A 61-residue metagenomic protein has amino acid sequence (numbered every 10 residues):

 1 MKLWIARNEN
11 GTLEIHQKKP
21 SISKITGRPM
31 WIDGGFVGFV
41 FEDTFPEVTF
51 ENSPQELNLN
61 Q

Functional and structural regions predicted by a protein language model:
L3-N8: A short beta-strand micro-motif
T12-T26: Short, surface-exposed terminal/edge motifs of secreted or surface/virion proteins that either
K24-Q61: Low-complexity intrinsically disordered segments
